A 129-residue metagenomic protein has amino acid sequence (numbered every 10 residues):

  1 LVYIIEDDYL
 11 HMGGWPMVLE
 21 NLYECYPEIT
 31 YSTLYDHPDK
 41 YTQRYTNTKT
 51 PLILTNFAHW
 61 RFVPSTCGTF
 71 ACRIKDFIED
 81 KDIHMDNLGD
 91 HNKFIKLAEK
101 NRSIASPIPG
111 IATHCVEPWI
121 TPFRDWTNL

Functional and structural regions predicted by a protein language model:
L1-V2, K93: A conserved donor-nucleotide-binding helix/loop in the catalytic core of Leloir-type glycosyltransferases
Y3, L10-K81: Conserved catalytic core of nucleotide-sugar-dependent glycosyltransferases
T69, I74-L129: C-terminal catalytic/acceptor-binding lobe
